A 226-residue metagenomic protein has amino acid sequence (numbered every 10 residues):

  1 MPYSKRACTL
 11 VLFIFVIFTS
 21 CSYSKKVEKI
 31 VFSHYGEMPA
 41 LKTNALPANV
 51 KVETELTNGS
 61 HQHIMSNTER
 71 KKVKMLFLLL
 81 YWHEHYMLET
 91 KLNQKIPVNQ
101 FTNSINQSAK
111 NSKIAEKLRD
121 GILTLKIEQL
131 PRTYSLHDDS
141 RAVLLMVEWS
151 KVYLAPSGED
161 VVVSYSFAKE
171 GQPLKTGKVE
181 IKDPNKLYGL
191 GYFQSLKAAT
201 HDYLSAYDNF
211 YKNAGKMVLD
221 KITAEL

Functional and structural regions predicted by a protein language model:
M1-S22: Sec-dependent bacterial lipoprotein signal peptides
C21-Q107, T223-L226: A structural "domain/chain start" motif
S22-K42, A155-L226: C-terminal/domain-edge helix-coil "capping" segments
K29-F32, K117-Q172: Surface-exposed short loop/turn segments
L56, I127-P131, E180: A mature extracytoplasmic/lumenal domain signature
S60, T133-S135, N185-L187: Gram-negative outer-membrane beta-barrel proteins
T68-Y86, D138-S157, K186-A199: Alpha-helical membrane-targeting segments
I96-P131: Amphipathic, coiled-coil-like alpha-helical scaffolding segments used for oligomerization/assembly
